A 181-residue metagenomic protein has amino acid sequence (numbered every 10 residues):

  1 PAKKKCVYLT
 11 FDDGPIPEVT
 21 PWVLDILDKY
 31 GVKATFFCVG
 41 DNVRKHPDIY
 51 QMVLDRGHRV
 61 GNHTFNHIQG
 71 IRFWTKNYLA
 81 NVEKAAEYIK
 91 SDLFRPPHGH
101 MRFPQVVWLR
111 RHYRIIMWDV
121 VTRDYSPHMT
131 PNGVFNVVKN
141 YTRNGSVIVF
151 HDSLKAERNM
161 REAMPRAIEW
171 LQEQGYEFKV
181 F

Functional and structural regions predicted by a protein language model:
P1-K3, K29-G31, R44, R158-F181: C-terminal domain-boundary segment and adjacent tail
P1-Q69, N77, K84, K90-S91: Active-site beta->alpha N-cap acidic-glycine motif
L24-K33, H58-R59, F65, T75-F103 (+2 more regions): CE4/NodB-like, metal-dependent polysaccharide N-deacetylase domain that modifies extracellular/periplasmic N-acetylated
G40-V43, N66-Q69, H100, V121-D124 (+1 more regions): Short histidine/acidic/glycine/proline-rich micro-motifs that form metal- and phosphate-coordinating active-site loops
H46, G70-F73, Y125-N132: Short, charged, surface-exposed secondary-structure boundary motifs
Q51, T75-V82, T130-N136, R161-P165: Charged helix-capping and loop-helix junction motifs
H100, Q105-Y141, G175-F181: His/Asp/Glu-enriched short active-site or ligand-binding loop at hydrolase and phosphoryl-transfer sites
